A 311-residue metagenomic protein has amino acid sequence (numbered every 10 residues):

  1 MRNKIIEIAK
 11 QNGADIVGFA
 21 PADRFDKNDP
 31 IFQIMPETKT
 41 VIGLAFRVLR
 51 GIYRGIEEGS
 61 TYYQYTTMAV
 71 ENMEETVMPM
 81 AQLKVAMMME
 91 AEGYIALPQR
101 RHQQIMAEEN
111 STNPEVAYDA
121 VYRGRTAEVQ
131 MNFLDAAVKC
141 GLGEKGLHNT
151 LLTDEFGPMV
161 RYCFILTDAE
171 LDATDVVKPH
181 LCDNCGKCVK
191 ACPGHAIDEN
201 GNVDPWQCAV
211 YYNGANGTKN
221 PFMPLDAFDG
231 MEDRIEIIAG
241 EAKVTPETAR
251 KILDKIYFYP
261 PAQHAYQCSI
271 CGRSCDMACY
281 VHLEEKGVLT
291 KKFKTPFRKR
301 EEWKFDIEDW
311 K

Functional and structural regions predicted by a protein language model:
M1-L83: Non-catalytic, usually N-terminal nucleic-acid engagement modules in DNA/RNA processing proteins
G13, Y94, D309-K311: Feature captures the RNA virus RNA-dependent RNA polymerase
D26-K27, E199, K286: Flexible loop/turn segments at secondary-structure boundaries
R50-I52, A173, G287: Residue-level signal for secondary-structure boundary sites
M73-V281, K291-R300: Catalytic cores of enzyme domains
E285-K311: C-terminal non-catalytic accessory extensions
